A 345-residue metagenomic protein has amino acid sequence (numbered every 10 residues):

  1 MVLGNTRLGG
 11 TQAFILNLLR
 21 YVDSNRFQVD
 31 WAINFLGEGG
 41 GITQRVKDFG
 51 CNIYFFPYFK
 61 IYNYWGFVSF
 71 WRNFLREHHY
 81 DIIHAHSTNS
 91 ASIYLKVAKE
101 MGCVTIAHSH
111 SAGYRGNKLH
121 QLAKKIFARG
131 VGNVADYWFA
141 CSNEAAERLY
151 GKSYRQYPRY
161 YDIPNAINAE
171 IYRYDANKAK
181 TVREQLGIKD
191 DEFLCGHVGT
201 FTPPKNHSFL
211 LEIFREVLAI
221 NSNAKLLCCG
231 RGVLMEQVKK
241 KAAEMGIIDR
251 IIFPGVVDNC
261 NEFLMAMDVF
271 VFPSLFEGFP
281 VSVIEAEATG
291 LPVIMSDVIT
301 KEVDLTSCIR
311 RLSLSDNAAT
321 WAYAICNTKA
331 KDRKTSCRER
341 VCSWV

Functional and structural regions predicted by a protein language model:
M1-G66, R159-Y160, V233-M235: N-terminal strand-loop element at the rim of the active site of nucleotide-sugar-dependent glycosyltransferases
Q12-N17, F193, H197-E216, V233-K239: A conserved mid-protein helix/loop that constitutes part of the nucleotide-sugar donor-binding site
A32-I33, V283, P292-S296, K301: Short hydrophobic beta-strand element within catalytic cores of glycosyltransferases and related nucleotide-activated
A85-A91, S109: Short His-centered aromatic/hydrophobic patch
V134-Y174: A short, active-site helix/loop in glycosyltransferases that binds the activated sugar's phosphate group
R173-I188, D332: A short helix/loop element that forms part of the nucleotide-sugar donor recognition site in Leloir-type
V256, L275: Aromatic "clamp/platform" in nucleotide-sugar-dependent glycosyltransferases that forms part of the donor/acceptor
E302-R333: Change "using UDP/GDP/dTDP sugars" to "using nucleotide sugars
